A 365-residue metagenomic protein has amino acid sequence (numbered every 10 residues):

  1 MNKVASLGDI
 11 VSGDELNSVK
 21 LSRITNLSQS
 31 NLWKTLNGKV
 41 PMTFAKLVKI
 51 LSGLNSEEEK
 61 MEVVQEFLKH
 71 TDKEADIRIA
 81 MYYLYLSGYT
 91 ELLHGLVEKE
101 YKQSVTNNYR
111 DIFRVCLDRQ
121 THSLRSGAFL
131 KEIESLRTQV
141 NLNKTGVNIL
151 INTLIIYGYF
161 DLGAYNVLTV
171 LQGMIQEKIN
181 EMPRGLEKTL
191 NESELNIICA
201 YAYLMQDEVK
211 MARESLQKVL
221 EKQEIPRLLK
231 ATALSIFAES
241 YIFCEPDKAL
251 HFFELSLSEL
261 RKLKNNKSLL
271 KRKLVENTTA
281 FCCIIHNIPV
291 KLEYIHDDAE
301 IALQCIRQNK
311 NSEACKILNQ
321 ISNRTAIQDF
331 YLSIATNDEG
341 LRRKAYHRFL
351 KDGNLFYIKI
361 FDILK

Functional and structural regions predicted by a protein language model:
M1-I155, F160, I301, K310-I317 (+1 more regions): Flexible inter-repeat linkers and adjacent short helices within tandem amphipathic alpha-helical repeat scaffolds
V63-E74, Y101, L186-E187, C283-I295 (+1 more regions): TPR-adjacent "capping" and linker segments in tetratricopeptide-repeat scaffold/adaptor proteins
D72, T106, T145-V147, R184-N191 (+8 more regions): Structural signature of alpha-solenoid helical repeat junctions
D76-L86, Y109-L124, I149-A164, N191-Q206 (+4 more regions): Tandem amphipathic alpha-helical repeat scaffolds
Y82-L96, R119-R137, F160-I179, Y203-K218 (+4 more regions): Helix-turn-helix repeat elements of alpha-solenoid scaffolds
V97-N107, L136-N148, K178-T189, E221-K230 (+1 more regions): Flexible helix-coil transition and linker loops at the boundaries of alpha-helical arrays
Q206, E214-N319, N323, I327 (+1 more regions): Alpha-helical scaffold segments of alpha-solenoid architecture
N319-A345: Ankyrin-repeat and related helical/solenoid repeat scaffolds used for protein-protein interactions
